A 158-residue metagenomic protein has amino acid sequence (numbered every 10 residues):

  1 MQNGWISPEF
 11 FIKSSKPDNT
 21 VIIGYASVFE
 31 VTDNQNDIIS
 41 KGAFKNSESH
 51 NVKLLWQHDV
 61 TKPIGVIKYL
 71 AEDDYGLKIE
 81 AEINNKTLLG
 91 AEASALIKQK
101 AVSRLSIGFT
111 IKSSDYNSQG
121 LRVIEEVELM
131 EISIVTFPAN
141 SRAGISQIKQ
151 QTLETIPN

Functional and structural regions predicted by a protein language model:
M1-E154: Signature of dsDNA virion morphogenesis modules
I156-N158: Terminal short linear interaction segments
